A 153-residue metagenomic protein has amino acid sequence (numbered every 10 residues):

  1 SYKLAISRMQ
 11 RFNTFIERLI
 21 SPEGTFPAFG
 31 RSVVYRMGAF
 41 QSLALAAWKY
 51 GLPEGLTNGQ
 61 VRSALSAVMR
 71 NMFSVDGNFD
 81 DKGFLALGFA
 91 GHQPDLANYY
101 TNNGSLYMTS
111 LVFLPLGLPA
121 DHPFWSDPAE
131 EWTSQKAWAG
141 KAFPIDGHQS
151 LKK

Functional and structural regions predicted by a protein language model:
S1-L87, P94-D121: Long, repeat-rich segments with strong aromatic
A86-Q93, P128-W132: Small/polar glycine-rich anion-binding or flexible loop at a beta-alpha turn
M108, L114-K153: Extended hydrophobic packing segments that form well-structured cores
